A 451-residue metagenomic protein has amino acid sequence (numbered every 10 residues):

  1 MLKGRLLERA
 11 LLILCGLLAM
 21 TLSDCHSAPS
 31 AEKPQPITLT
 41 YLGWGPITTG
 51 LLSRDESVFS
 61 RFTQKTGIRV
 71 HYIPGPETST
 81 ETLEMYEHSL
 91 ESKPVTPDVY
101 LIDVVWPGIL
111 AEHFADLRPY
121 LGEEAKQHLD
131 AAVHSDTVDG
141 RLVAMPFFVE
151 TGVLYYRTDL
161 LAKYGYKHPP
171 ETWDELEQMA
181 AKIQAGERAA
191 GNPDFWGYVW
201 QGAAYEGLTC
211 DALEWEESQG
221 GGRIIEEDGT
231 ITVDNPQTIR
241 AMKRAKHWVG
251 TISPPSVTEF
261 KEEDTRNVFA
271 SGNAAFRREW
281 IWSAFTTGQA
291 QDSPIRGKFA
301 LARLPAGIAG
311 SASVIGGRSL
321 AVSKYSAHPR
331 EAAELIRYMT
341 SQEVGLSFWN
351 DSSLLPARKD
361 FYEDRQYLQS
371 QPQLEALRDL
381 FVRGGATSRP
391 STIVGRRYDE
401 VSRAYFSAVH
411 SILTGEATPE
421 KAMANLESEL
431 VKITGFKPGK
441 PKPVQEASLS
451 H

Functional and structural regions predicted by a protein language model:
T38-D55, E77, E150, E206 (+1 more regions): Extracytoplasmic "Venus flytrap"
I47-R69, Y405, M423: Short, polar/charged alpha-helical segment
Q64-D130, A162-E171, N267-V268, A275-F276 (+3 more regions): Extracytoplasmic "Venus flytrap"/periplasmic binding protein-like
Y100-V153, A162, P193-D194, L208-D211 (+4 more regions): Hinge/lid segment of periplasmic solute-binding proteins
R118-D130, G197-Y205, Q219-R240, Q289-P294 (+4 more regions): Short, solvent-exposed loop/beta-turn-alpha elements that line the ligand-binding surface or hinge of extracytoplasmic
S135-D136, G297-A302, N350-A404, S411 (+1 more regions): Long, aromatic- and glycine/proline-rich binding clefts that accommodate carbohydrate-like moieties
V143-F147, G152, E177-T230, A274: Extracytoplasmic/periplasmic solute-binding protein
M179-A181, E227-T258, A300, L304: Glycine-centered hinge/linker elements that transmit conformational signals in sensory and ligand-binding systems
